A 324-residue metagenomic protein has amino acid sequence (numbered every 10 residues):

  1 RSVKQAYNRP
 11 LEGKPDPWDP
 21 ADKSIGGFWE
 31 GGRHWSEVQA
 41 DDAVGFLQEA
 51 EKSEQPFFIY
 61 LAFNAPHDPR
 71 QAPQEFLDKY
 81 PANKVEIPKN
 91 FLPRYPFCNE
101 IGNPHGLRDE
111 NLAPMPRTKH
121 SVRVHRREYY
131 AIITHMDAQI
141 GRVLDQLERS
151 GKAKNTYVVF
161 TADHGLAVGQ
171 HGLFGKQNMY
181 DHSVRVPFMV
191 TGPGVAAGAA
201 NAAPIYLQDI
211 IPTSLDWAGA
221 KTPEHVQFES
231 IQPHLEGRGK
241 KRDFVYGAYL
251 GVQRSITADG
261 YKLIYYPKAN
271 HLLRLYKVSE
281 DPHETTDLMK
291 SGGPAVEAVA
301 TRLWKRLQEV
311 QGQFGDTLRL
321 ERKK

Functional and structural regions predicted by a protein language model:
R1-S2, K324: Accessible peptide chain termini
S2-P204, W217-H225, P267-A269, G293-A298: Active-site-proximal cap/lid insertion segments
R142-L144, P212, M289: A cross-family signal for key residues in well-ordered alpha-helices that form functional helical elements
H164-Q170, A196, Y206-I211, L215-H283 (+3 more regions): C-terminal cap/loop subdomain of S1 sulfatases and analogous C-terminal strand-loop tails that border
L235, M289-G292: A general structural motif at alpha-helix termini
E284-L288: Carboxylate-dense, calcium-coordinating segments in secreted/extracellular and ER-lumen proteins
